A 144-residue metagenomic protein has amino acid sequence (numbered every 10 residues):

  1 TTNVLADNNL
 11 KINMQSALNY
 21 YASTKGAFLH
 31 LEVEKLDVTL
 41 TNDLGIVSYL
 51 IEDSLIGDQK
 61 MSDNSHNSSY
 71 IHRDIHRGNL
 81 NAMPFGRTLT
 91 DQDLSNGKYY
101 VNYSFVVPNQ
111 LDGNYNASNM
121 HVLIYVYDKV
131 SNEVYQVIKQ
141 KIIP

Functional and structural regions predicted by a protein language model:
T1-P144: Short, conserved sequence motifs used for protein processing/export or organelle targeting and for catalysis
